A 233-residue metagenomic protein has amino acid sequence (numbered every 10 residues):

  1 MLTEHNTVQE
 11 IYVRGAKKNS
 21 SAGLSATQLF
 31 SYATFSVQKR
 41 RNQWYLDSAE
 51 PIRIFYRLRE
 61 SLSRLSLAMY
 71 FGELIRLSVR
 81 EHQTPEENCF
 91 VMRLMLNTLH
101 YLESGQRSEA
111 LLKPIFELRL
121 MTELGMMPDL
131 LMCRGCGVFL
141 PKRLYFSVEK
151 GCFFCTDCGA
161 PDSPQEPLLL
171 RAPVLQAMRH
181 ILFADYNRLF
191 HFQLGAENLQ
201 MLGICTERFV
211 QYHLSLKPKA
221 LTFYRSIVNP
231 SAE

Functional and structural regions predicted by a protein language model:
L2-E233: Non-catalytic alpha-helical scaffolds and adjoining flexible linkers that form interface surfaces for assembly
